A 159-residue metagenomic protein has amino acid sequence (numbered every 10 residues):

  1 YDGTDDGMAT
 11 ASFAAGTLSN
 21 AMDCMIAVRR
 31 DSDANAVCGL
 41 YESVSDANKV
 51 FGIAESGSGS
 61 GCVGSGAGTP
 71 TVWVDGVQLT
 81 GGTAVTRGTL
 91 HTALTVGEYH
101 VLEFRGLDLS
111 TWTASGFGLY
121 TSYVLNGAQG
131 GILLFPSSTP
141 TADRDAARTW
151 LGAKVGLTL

Functional and structural regions predicted by a protein language model:
Y1-T71, S110-W112, S137-R148: Extracellular glycan-recognition modules
A11-S12, S65-E98: Short, aromatic/His-centered strand-loop micro-motif at the edge of beta-sheets
S12-C24, D33, L90-H100, S122-A128: Extracellular/lumenal carbohydrate-interaction signature centered on repeated Trp-anchored short motifs
A27, V101-G106, L133: A structural signal for beta-strand register positions
C62-S65, H100-R105, G118-Y120: Short, hydrophobic beta-strand segments that form beta-sheet elements in well-ordered domains
W73-D75, G118, F135-S137: Predominantly extracellular/luminal cell-surface or secreted proteins
L107-G130, S138-T139: Extracellular glycan-interaction patches encoded by glycine-rich segments
G131-L159: Extended recognition patches within non-cytosolic domains
